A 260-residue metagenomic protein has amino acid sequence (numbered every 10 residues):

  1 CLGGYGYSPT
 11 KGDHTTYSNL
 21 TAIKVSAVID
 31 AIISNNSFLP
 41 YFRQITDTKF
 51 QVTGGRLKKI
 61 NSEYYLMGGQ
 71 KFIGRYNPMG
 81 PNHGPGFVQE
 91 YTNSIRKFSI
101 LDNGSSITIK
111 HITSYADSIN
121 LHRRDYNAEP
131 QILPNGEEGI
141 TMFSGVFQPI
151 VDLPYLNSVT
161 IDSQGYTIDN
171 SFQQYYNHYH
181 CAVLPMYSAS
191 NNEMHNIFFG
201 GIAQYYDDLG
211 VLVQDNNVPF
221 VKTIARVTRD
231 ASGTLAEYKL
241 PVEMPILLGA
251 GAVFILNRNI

Functional and structural regions predicted by a protein language model:
C1-L2, L66-G68, M142, F198-G200: Residue position within the beta-strands of beta-propeller blades
Y5-Y7, Q70-F72, V146-Q148, I202-Q204: Residue-level signature of beta-propeller blades and closely related beta-rich strand-turn architectures in secreted
G6-N61, F72-G74: Asp-box/WD-like beta-propeller blade repeats and closely related beta-sheet repeat scaffolds
G12-N35, P78-G104, L153-T167, V211-G233: Beta-propeller blade signature
S26-F50, L101-L121, N157-V183, S232-N259: Surface-exposed loop and turn segments in beta-propeller and other repeat-based domains that flank or scaffold
K49-Y65, N120-G136, N177-H195, A252-I260: Structural signature of eukaryotic scaffold interfaces centered on beta-propeller domains
S62, Y76-H178: Long, internal scaffold/assembly segments composed of regular secondary structure
M142, Y176-I260: Loop/turn-rich, solvent-exposed surfaces of beta-rich toroidal or solenoidal domains
